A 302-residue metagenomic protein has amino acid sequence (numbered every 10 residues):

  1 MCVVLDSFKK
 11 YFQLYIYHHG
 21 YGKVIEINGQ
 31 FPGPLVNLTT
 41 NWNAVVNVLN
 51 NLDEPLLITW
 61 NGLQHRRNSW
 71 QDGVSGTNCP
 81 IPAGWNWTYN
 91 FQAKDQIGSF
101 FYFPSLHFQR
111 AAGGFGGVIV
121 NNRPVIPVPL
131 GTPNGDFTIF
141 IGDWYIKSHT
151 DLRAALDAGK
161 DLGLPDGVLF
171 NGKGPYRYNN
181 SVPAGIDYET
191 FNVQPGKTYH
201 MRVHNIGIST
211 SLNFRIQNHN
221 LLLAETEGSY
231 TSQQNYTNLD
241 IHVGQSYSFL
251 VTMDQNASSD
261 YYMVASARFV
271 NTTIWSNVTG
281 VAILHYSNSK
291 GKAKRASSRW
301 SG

Functional and structural regions predicted by a protein language model:
M1-F8, F108-A155, S232-G302: Extended terminal and domain-junction accessory segments
C2-D6, F31-G33, N41-V45, N86-T88 (+4 more regions): Intrinsic-disorder/low-complexity, polar/charged segments enriched in Ser/Thr/Lys/Arg/Asp/Glu/Gln
V3-L5, H19, L52, P133 (+1 more regions): A short, polar/charged loop/turn motif at coil->beta-strand junctions and beta-hairpin connectors
F8-P129, T210-L239, Y261-S276: Histidine- and aromatic-enriched segments that form or immediately flank copper-ligand environments
Q13, W42, G62-Q64, W85 (+11 more regions): Short, flexible loop/turn elements at secondary-structure junctions
V24, L35, K147, P175-Y176 (+2 more regions): N-terminal processing/targeting junctions
P133-T198, R202-G207: Acidic-aromatic/histidine active-site loop/patch
A184-I186, N192-R202, I206-D254: A compositional/structural signature marking long, glycine- and acidic/polar-rich segments with frequent tryptophans
